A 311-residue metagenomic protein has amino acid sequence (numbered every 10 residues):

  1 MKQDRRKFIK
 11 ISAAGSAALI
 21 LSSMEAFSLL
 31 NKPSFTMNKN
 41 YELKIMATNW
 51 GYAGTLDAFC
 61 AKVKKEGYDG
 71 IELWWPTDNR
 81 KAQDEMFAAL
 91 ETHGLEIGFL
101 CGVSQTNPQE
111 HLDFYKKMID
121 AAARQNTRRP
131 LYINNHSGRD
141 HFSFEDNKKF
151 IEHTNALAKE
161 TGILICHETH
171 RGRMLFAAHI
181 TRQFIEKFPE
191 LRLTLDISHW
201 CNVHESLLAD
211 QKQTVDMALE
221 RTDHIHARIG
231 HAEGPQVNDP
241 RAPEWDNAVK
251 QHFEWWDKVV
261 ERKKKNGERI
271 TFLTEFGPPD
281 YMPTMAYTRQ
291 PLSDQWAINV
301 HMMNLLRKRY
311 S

Functional and structural regions predicted by a protein language model:
K2-D120, V300-S311: N-terminal pre-domain/capping segments
S12-A13, N38, D57-A58, A121 (+2 more regions): Histidine-acidic metal/acid-base catalytic patches
A13-A14, I20-L21, N107-R192: Active-site acidic/histidine proton-transfer and metal-coordination neighborhood in alpha/beta enzyme cores
N38, C60-K65, R80-F99, K116-R129 (+4 more regions): Acidic (Asp/Glu)-rich catalytic clusters
Y41-T48, I71-L73, I97-G102, L131-N135 (+4 more regions): Hydrophobic faces of well-ordered beta-strands that scaffold small-molecule active sites in alpha/beta enzyme cores
T48-Y52, W74-P76, G102-T106, G138-D140 (+4 more regions): Active-site beta-loop-alpha junctions enriched in small/polar residues
T55, A82, E110, F114-K117 (+5 more regions): Soluble or luminal CAZymes and related metallo-dependent hydrolases
E66-G70, W74-T77, G172, F176 (+3 more regions): Extended hydrophobic secondary-structure segments
